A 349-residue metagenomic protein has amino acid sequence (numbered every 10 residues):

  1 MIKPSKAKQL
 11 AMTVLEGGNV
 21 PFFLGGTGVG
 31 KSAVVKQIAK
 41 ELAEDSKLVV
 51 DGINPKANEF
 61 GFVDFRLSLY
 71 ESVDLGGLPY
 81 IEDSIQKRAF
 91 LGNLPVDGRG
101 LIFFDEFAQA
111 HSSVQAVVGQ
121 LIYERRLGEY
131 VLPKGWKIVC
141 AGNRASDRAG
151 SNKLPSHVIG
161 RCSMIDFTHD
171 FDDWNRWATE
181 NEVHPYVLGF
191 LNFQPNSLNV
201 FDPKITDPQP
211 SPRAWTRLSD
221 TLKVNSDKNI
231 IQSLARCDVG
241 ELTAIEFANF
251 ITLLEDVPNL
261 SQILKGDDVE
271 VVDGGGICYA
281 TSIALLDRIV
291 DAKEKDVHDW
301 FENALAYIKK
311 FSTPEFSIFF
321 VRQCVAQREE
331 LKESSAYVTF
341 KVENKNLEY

Functional and structural regions predicted by a protein language model:
M1-F193: AAA+ P-loop NTPase catalytic core and its hallmark functional loops
M1-Q9, I205-P210, D268-A280, A292-D296 (+1 more regions): Structural motif
Q9-L10, F90, D173-R176, P185-G189 (+7 more regions): Exposed alpha-helical structural elements
A116, P212-T216, I245, I283: Non-catalytic, well-ordered alpha-helical scaffold segments
A178-D238: Conserved AAA+ ATPase small/helical "lid" subdomain
L218-N225, I251, I289, C324: Generic structural signal for hydrophobic core residues of well-folded globular domains
Q232, R236-A292: Accessory nucleic acid-recognition modules appended to NTPase machines
G275-Y349: Terminal-proximal interaction/regulatory segments of ATP-powered molecular machines
